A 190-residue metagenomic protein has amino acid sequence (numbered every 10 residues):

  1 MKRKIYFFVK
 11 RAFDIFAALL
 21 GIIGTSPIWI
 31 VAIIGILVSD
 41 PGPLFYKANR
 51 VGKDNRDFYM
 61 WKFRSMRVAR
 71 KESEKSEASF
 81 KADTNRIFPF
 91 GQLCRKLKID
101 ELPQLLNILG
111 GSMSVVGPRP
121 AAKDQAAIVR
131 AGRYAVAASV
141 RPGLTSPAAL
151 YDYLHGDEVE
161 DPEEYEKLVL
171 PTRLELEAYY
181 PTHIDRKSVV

Functional and structural regions predicted by a protein language model:
M1-F8, A82-R86, E101: Juxtamembrane loop-helix boundary motifs flanking transmembrane segments in multi-pass membrane proteins
K2-R70, Y180-S188: A hydrophobic, helix-centered structural microdomain
R11, A18, F88, Q92 (+2 more regions): Generic recognition of well-ordered alpha-helical segments within structured catalytic/regulatory domains
P43, L106-S188: Hydrophobic structural segments characteristic of membrane proteins
Y46-R86, P147-E175: Short, glycine-rich, amphipathic interfacial segments at transmembrane boundaries or analogous
F90-L97, A178-T182: Short, well-ordered beta-strand elements within core beta-sheets of diverse protein domains
Q92-S114: Short, conserved beta-strand/loop elements in beta-sheet-dominated catalytic cores that frequently flank divalent-metal
